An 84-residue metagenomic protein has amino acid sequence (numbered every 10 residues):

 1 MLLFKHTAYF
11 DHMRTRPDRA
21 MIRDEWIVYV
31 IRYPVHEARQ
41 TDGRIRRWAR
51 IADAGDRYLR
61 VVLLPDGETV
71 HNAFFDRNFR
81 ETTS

Functional and structural regions predicted by a protein language model:
M1-S84: Ribonuclease/tRNase effector modules and their secretory precursors
